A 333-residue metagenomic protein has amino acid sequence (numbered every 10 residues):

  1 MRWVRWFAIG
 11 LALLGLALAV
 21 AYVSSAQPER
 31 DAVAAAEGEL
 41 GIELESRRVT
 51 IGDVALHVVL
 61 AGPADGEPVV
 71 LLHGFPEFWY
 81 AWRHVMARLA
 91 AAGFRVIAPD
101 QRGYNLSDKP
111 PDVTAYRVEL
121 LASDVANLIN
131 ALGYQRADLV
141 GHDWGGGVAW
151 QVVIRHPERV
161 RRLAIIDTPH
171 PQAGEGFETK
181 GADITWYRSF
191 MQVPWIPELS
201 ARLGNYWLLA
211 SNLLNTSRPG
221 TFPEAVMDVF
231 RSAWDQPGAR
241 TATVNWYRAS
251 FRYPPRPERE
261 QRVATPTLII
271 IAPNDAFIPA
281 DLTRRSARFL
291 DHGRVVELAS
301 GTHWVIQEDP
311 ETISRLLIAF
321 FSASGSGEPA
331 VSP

Functional and structural regions predicted by a protein language model:
M1-L13: N-terminal Sec-pathway targeting helices
A17-V58, P68, I97, Y104-V140 (+3 more regions): Flexible "cap/lid" subdomain of the alpha/beta-hydrolase fold that forms the substrate-access gate
A61-L106: Conserved HGGG/HGGXW glycine-rich cap/lid loop of the alpha/beta-hydrolase fold
I313: Histidine-centered active-site loop/cap adjacent to the catalytic His in serine esterases/O-acetyl transfer systems
E328: Core catalytic loop region at the nicotinamide-binding pocket of NAD(P)H-dependent oxidoreductases
S332-P333: Short, solvent-exposed mixed-charge patches
